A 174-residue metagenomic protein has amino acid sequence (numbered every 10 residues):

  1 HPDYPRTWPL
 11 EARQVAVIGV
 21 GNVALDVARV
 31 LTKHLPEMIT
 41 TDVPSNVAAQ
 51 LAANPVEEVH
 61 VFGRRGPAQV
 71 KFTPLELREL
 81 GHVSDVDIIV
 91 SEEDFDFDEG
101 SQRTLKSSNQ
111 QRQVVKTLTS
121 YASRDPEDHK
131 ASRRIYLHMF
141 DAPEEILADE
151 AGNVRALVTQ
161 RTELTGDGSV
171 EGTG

Functional and structural regions predicted by a protein language model:
H1-A12: A short, basic/flexible loop-to-alpha-helix module at the beginning of a structural domain
A12-Q14, E58: Residues that mark the start of a beta-strand
I18-G21: Glycine-rich Rossmann-fold phosphate-binding loop(s) that bind the pyrophosphate of adenine dinucleotide cofactors
L25-G174: Dinucleotide-binding/catalytic capping subdomain of oxidoreductase cores
